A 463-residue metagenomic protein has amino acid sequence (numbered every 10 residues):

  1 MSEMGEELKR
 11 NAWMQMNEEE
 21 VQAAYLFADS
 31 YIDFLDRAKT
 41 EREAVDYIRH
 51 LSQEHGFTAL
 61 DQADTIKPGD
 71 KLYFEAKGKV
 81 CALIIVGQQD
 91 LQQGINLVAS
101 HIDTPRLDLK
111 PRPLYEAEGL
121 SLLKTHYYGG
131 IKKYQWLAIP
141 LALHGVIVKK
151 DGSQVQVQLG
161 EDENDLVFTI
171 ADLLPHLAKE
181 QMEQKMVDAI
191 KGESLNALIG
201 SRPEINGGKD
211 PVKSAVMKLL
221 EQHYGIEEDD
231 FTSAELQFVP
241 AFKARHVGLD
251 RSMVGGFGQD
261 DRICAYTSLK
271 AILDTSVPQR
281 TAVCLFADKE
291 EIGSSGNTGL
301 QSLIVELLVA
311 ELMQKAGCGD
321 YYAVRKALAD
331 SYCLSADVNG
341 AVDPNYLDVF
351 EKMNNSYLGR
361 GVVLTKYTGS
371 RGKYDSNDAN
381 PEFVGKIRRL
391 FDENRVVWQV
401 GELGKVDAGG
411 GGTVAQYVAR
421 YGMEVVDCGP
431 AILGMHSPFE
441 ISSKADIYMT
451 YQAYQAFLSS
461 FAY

Functional and structural regions predicted by a protein language model:
M1-Y463: N-terminal hydrophobic/helix-forming segments and targeting peptides
